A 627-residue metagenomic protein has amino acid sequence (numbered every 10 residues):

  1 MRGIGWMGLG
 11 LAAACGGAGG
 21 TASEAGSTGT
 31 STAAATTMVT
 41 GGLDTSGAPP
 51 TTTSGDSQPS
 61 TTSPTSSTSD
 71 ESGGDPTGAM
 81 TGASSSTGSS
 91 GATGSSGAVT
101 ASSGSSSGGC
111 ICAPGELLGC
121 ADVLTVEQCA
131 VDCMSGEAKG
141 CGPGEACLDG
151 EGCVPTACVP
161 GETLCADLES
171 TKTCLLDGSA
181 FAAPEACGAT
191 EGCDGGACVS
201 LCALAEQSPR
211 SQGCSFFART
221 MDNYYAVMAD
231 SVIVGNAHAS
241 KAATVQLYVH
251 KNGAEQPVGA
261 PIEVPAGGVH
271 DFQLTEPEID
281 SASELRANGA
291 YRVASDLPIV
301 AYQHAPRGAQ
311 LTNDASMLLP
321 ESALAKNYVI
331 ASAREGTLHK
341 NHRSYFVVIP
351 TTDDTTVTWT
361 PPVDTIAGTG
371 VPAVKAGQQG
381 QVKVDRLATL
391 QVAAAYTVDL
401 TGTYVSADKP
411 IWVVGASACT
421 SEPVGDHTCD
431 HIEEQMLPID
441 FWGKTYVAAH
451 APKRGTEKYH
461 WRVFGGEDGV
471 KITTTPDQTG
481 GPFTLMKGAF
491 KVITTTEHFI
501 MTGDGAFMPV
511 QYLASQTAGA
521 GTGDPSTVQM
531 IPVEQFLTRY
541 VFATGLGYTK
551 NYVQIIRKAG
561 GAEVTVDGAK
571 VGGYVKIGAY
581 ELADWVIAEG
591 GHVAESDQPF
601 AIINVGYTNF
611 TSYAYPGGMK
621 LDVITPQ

Functional and structural regions predicted by a protein language model:
M1-A13: Sec-dependent bacterial lipoprotein signal peptides
L9, L148-D149, M486-A489: A generic structural motif
A13-I111, D149, C153: Ser/Thr-rich, Pro/Gly/Ala-heavy low-complexity intrinsically disordered linkers and tails of secreted extracellular
A83, S89, S95, C129-C133 (+3 more regions): Intrinsic low-complexity repeat tracts in disordered regions, enriched in small/polar residues
G109-E206: Cysteine-rich, disulfide-bonded extracellular modules and peptides in secreted proteins and receptor ectodomains
L117-C120, C158, E162-C165, G196-K241 (+1 more regions): Conserved functional hotspot residues at active sites or interaction interfaces
